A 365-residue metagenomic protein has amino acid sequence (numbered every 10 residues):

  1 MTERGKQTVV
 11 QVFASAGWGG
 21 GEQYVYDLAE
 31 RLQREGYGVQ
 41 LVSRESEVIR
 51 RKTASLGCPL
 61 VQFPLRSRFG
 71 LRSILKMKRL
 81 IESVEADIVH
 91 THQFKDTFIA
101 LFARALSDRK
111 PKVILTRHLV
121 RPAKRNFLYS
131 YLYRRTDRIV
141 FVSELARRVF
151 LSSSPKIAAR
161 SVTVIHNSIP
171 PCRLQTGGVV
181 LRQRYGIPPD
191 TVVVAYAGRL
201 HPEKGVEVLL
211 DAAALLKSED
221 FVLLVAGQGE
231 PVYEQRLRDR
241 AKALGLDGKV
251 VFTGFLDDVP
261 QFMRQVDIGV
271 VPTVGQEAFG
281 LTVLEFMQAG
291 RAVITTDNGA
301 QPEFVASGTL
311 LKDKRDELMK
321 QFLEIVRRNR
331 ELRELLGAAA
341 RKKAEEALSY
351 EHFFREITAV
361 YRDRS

Functional and structural regions predicted by a protein language model:
G19-E30, V192, Y196-L215, L223 (+1 more regions): A conserved mid-protein helix/loop that constitutes part of the nucleotide-sugar donor-binding site
G20, R173, E331-R362: A charged, aromatic-enriched C-terminal amphipathic alpha-helix characteristic of glycosyltransferases across folds
L41-S43, R291-T295: Short hydrophobic beta-strand element within catalytic cores of glycosyltransferases and related nucleotide-activated
V42-V48, A197, V222-Q235: Glycosyltransferase donor-sugar binding loop
R68-R72, R148-S152, R160-S161, H166-R184 (+2 more regions): Acidic anion/phosphate-binding donor-loop and adjacent secondary structure in glycosyltransferase catalytic cores
A105, P111-E144: A conserved, positively charged/aromatic
V232-Q235, D247-L256, F262: Active-site donor-binding acidic/aromatic loop of nucleotide-activated sugar and phosphosugar transferases involved
P302-E324, E331-L335: Change "using UDP/GDP/dTDP sugars" to "using nucleotide sugars
